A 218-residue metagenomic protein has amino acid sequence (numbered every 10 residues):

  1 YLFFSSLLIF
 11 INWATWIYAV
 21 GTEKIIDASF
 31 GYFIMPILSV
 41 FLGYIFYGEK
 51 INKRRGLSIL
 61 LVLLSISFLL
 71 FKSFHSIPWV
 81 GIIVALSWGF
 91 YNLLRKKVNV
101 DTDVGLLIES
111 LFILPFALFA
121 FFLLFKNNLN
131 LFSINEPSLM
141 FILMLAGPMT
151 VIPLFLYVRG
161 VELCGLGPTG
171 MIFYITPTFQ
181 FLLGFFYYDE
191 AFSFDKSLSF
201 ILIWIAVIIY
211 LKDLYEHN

Functional and structural regions predicted by a protein language model:
Y1-F4, I51-V62, P78-A85, T102-F112 (+1 more regions): Cytoplasmic-side transmembrane-helix entry/capping segments in multi-pass membrane proteins
Y1-T15, W79-V84, L131-I152, F173: Loop-to-transmembrane-helix transition segments
Y18, M35-R55, T178-S197: C-terminal transmembrane-helix exit sites in multi-pass transporters
S29-I34, V100-F112, V151-F186: Helix-helix packing/entry segments at the starts of transmembrane helices
R54-L70, V84, D195-L214: Hydrophobic transmembrane alpha-helices of multi-pass small-molecule transport proteins
V62-S76, L114-S138, F185-D189, L211-L214: Membrane-interface helix-cap regions at the ends of transmembrane helices in multi-pass membrane proteins
S73-L129: Transmembrane alpha-helical segments that form core, pore/gating elements of small-molecule transporters/exporters
Y174-N218: C-terminal-most transmembrane helix of multi-pass membrane proteins
